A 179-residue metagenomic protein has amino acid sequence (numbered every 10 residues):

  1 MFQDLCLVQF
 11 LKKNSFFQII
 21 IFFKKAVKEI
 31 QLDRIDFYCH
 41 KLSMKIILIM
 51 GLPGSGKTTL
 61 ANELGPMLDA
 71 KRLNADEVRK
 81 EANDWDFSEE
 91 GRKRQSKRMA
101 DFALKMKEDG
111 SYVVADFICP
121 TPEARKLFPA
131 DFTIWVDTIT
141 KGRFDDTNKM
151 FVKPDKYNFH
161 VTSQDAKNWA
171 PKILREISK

Functional and structural regions predicted by a protein language model:
K12-A26: Polybasic, lysine-rich low-complexity intrinsically disordered segments
K28, R34-D36, H40-K41: Short, positively charged and aromatic/hydrophobic N-terminal segments
I49: Hydrophobic anchor at the beta1->P-loop junction of P-loop NTPases
P53: The conserved Walker
K57: Conserved lysine of the Walker
A61-D101: Conserved substrate/cofactor phosphate-moiety recognition/catalytic segment in nucleotide-dependent phosphotransferases
E90-K141: Glycine-rich phosphate-binding loop used to anchor ATP phosphates in small-molecule kinases, encompassing both
L127, V136-K179: Small-molecule kinase domains that catalyze NTP-dependent phosphoryl transfer to phosphate-bearing small molecules
